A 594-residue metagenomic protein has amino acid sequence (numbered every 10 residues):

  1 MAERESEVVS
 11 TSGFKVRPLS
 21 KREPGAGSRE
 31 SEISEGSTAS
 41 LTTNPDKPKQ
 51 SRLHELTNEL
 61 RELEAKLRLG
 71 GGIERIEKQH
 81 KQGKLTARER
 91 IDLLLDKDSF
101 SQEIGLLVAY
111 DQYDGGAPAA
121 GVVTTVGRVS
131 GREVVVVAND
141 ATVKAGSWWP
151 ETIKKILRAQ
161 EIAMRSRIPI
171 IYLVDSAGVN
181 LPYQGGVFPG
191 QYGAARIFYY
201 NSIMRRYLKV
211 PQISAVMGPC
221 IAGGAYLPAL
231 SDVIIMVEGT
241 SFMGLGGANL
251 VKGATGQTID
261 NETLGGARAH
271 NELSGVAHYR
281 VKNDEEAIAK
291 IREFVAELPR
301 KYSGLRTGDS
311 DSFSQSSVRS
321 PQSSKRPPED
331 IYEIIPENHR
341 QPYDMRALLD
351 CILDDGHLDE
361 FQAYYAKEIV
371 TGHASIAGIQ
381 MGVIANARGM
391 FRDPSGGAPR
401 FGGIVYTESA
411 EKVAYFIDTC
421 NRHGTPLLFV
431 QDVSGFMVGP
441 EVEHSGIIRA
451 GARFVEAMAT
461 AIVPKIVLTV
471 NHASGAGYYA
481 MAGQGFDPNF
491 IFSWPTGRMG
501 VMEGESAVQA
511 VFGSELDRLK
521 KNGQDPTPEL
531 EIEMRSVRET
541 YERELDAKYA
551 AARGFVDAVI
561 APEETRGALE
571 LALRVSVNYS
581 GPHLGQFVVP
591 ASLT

Functional and structural regions predicted by a protein language model:
A2-R22, E35-S314, R319-T594: Ligand-binding clefts of soluble mixed alpha/beta catalytic domains
